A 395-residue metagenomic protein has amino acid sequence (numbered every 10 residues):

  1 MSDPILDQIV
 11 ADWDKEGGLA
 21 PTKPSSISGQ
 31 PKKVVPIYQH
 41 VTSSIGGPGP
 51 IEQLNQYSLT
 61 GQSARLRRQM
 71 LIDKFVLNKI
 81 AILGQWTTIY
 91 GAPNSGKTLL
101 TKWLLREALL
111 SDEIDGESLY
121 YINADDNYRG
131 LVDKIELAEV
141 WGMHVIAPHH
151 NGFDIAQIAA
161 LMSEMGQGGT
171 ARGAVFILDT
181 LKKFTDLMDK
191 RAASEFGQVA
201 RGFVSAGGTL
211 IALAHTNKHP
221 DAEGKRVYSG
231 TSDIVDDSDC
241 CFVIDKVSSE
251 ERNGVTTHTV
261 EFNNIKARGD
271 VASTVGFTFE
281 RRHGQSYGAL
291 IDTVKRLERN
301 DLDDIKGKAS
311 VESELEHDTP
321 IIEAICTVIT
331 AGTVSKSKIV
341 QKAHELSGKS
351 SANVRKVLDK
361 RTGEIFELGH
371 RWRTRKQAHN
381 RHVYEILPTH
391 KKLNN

Functional and structural regions predicted by a protein language model:
D3-A11, K15, L19, G29-S44 (+4 more regions): C-terminal regions of RecA-like/P-loop NTPase motor modules
S28-E139, L387-P388: The Walker A/P-loop phosphate-binding site
L77, A92-S95, I114-S194, Q198 (+1 more regions): Conserved inter-motif catalytic segment of the P-loop NTP-binding fold
T87, L119, A174-L178, G208-L210 (+1 more regions): Generic beta-sheet signal
T88-N94, T98-L99, Y120, S194-I291 (+1 more regions): Phosphate-binding/switch region of NTP-binding enzymes
R106, L110, S163, Q167 (+4 more regions): Surface-exposed alpha-helical segments enriched in charged/polar residues
E107-D112, K134, A138, F184 (+3 more regions): Conserved, well-folded catalytic cores of nucleic-acid-processing and energy-transducing macromolecular machines
I135-M143, T231-V235, I365: Short, conserved catalytic or adaptor-binding loops enriched in Gly and charged residues
